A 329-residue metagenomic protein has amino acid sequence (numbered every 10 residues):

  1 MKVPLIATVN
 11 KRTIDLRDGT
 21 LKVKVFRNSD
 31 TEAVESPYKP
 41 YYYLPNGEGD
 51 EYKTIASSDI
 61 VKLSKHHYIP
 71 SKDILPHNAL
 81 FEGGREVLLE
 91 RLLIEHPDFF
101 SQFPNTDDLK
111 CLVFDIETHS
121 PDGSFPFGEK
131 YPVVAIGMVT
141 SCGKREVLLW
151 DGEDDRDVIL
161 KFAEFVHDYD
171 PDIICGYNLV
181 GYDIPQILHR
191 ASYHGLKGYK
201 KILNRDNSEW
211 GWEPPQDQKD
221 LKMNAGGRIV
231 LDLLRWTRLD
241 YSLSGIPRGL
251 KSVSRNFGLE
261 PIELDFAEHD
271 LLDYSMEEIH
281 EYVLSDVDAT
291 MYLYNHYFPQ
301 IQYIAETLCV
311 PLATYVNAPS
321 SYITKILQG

Functional and structural regions predicted by a protein language model:
M1-L233, S242-G329: The two-metal-ion catalytic cores of nucleic-acid processing enzymes
R238-L239: Periplasmic solute-binding protein
